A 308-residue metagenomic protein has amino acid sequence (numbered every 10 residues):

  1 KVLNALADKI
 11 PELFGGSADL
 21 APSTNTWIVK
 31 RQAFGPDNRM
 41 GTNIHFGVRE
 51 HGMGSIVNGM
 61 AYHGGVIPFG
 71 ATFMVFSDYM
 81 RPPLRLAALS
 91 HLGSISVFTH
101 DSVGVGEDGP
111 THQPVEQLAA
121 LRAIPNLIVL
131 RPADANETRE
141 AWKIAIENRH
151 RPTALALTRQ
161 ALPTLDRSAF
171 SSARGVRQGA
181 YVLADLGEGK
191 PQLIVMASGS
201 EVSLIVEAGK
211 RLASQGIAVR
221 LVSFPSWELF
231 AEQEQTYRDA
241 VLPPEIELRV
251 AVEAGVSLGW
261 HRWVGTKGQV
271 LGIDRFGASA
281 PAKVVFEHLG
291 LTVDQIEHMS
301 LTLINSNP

Functional and structural regions predicted by a protein language model:
K1-A156, A161-P163, A173, V241 (+1 more regions): Thiamine diphosphate
V105-P110, E147-P308: Thiamine diphosphate
